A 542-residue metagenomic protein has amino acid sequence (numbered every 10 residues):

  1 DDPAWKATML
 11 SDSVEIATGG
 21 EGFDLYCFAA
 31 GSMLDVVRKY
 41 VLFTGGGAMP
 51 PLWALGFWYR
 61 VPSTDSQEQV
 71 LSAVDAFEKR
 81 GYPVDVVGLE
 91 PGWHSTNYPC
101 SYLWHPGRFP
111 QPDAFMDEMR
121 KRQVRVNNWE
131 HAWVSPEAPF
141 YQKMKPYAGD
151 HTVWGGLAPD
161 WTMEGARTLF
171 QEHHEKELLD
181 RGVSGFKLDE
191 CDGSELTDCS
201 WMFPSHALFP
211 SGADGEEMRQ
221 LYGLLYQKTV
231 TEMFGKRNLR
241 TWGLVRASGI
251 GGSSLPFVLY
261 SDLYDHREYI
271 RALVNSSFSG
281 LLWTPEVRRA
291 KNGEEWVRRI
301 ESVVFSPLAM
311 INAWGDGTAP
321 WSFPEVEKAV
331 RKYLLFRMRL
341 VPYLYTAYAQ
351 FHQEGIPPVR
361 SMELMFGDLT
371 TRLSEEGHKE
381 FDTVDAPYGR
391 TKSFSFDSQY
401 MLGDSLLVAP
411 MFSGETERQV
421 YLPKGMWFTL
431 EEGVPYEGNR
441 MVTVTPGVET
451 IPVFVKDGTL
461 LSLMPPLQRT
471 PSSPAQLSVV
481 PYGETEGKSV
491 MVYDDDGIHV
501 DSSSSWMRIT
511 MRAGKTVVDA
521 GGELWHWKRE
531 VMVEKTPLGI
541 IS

Functional and structural regions predicted by a protein language model:
D1-E449: Catalytic-domain carbohydrate-binding cleft regions of carbohydrate-active enzymes
V448-T450, V455-S542: Accessory, solvent-exposed terminal regions and/or long lumenal/extracellular loops of proteins
